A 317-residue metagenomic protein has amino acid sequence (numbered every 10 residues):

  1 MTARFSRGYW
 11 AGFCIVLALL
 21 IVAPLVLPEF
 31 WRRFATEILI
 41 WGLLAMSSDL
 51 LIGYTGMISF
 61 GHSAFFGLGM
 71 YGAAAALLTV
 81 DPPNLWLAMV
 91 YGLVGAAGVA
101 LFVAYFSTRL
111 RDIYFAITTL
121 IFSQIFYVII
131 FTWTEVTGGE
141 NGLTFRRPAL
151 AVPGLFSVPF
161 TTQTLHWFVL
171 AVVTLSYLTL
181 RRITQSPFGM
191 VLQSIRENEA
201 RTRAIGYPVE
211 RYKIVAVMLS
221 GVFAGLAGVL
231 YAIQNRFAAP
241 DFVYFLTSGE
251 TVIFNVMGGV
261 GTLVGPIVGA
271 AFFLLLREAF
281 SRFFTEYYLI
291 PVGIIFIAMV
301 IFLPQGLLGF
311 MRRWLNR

Functional and structural regions predicted by a protein language model:
M1-R317: Transmembrane alpha-helices and adjacent helix-loop boundaries
